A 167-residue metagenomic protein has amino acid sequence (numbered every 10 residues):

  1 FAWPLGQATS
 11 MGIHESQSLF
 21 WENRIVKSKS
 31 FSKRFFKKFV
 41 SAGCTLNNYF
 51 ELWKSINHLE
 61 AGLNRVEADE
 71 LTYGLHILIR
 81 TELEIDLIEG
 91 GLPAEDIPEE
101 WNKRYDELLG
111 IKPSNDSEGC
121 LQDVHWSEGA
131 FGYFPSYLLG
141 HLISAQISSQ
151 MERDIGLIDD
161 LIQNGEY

Functional and structural regions predicted by a protein language model:
A2-W3, L59-N64, G119-G129: Acidic/His metal-coordination segments adjacent to aromatic residues that form catalytic metal sites in metalloenzymes
P4-T45: Post-HExxH zinc-binding segment in Zn-dependent metallohydrolases
Q7-M11, A42, L46, R65 (+6 more regions): Hydrophobic alpha-helical scaffolding
K27-R34, N47-H58, E89-E100, S117-Q122: Short charge-dense sequence patches
K38-G62, V66-I79, I111-S114: All-alpha helical catalytic cores of prenyl diphosphate-utilizing isoprenoid enzymes
I77, T81-Y167: C-terminal, non-catalytic "cap/extension" segments appended to globular domains
